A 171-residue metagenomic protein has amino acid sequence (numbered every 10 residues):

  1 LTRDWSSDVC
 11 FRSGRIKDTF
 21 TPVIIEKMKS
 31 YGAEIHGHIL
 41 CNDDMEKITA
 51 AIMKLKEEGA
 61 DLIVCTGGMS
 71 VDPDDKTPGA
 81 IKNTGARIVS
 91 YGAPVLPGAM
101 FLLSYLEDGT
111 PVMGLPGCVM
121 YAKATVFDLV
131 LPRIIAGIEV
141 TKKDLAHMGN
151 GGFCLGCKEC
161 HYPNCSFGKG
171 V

Functional and structural regions predicted by a protein language model:
L1, C10, S104-L106: Short beta-strand element of the conserved SAM-dependent methyltransferase core
T2-R3, H147: Residue-level signal for mature regions of secreted extracellular proteins and peptides
R3, S7-D43, K47: Glycine-rich phosphate/diphosphate-binding loop of Rossmann-like nucleotide-binding domains
C10, K169-V171: An exposure/low-complexity boundary signal
A33-G168: Short glycine/threonine-rich loop/turn motifs
